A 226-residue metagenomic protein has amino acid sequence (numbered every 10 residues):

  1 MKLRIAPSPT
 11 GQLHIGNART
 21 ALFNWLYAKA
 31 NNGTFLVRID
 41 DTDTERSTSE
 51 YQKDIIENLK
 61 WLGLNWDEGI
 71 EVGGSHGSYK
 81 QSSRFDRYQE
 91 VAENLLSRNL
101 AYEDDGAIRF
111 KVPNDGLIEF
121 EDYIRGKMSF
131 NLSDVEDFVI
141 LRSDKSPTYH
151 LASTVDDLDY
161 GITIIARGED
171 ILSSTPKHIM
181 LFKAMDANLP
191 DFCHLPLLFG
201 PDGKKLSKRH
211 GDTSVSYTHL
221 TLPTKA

Functional and structural regions predicted by a protein language model:
M1-A107, L132-S133, S173-A187, K204: N-terminal Rossmann-like or analogous alpha/beta NTP/dinucleotide-binding catalytic cores that position adenine
A6-S8, L195, L222: Hydrophobic alpha-helix-in-membranes signature
D41, V112-N114, T224: Non-catalytic surface loops within mature trypsin-like serine protease
T42, L197-F199, L222: Hydrophobic pocket-lining residues within nucleotide cofactor-binding pockets
Q81, N94-Y217: Active-site cores that bind ATP or allylic diphosphates and position pyrophosphate for catalysis
H219-A226: Single conserved hydrophobic/aromatic residue that forms the stacking wall/gate of nucleotide- or nucleobase-binding
